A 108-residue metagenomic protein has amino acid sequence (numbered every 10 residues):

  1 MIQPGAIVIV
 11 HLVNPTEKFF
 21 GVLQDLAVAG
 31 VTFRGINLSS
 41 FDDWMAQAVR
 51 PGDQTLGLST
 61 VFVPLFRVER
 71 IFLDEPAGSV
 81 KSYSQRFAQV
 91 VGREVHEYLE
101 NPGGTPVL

Functional and structural regions predicted by a protein language model:
M1-L108: Conserved RNA-binding domains used in RNP assembly and mRNA/RNA metabolism
